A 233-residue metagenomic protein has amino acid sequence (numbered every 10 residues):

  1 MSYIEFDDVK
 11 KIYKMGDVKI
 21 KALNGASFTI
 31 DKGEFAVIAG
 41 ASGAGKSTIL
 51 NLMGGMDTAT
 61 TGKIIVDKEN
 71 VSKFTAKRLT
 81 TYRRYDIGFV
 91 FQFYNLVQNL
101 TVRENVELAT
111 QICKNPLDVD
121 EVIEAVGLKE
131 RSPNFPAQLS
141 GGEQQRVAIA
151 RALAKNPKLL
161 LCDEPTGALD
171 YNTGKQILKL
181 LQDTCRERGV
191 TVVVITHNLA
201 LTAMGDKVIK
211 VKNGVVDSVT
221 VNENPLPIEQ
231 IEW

Functional and structural regions predicted by a protein language model:
S2-K210: ABC family nucleotide-binding domain
V215-W233: Conserved beta-strand-loop-alpha-helix hinge in the C-terminal portion of ABC ATPase nucleotide-binding domains
